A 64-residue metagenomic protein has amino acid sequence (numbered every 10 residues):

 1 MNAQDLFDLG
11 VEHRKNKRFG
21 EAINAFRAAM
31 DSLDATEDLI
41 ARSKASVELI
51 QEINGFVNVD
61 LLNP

Functional and structural regions predicted by a protein language model:
S32-D34, N54: Alpha-helical junction/boundary sensor with strong preference for TPR arrays
A45-P64: Alpha-helical linker/edge segments of TPR/alpha-solenoid repeat scaffolds and analogous pre-/post-domain helices
